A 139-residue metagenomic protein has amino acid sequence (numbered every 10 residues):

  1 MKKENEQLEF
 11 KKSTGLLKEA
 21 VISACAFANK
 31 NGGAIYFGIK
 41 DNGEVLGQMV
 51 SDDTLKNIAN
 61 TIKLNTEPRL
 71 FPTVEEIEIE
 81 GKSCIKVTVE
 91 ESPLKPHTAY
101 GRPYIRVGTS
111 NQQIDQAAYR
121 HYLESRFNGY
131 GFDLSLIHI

Functional and structural regions predicted by a protein language model:
M1-I137: Conserved N-terminal catalytic/coupling substructures associated with nucleotide/phosphate chemistry
